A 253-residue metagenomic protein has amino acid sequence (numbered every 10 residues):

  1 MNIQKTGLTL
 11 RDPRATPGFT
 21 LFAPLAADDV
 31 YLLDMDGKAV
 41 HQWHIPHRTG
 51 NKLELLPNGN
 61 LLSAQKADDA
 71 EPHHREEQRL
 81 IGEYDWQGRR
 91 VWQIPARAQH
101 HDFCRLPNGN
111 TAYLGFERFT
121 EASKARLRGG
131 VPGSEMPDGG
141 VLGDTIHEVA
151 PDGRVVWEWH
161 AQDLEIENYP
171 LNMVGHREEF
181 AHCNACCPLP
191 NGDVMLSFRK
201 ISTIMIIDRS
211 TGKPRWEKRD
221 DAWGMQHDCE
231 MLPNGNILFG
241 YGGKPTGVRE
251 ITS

Functional and structural regions predicted by a protein language model:
M1-S253: Histidine-/acidic-rich catalytic cores in large beta-rich domains
